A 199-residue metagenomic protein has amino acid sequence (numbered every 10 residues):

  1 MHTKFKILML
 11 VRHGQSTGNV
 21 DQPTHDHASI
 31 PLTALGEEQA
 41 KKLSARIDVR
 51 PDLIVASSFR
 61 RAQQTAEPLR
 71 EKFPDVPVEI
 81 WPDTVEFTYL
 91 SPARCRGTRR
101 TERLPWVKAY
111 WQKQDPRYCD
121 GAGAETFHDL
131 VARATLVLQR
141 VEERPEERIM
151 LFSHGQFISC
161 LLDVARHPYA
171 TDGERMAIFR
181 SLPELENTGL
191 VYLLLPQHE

Functional and structural regions predicted by a protein language model:
M1-I7, D75, E86-T101, D163-E199: Acidic, low-complexity terminal tails and accessory targeting/binding regions of phosphate-metabolizing enzymes
T3-E79: Active-site-proximal alpha-helix that buttresses catalytic centers in soluble enzyme cores
G14, S57-F59, D83, A134 (+1 more regions): Short, well-ordered beta-to-alpha junction loops that form the rim of enzyme active sites and present histidine/acidic
T17, R61-Q63, E86-T88, F157-S159: Short, active-site-adjacent cap segments at secondary-structure transitions
I30-P31, R70-R133: Phosphate-handling substructures
K41-A45, V131, T135-E142: Generic structural signal for well-ordered alpha-helical scaffold segments
I47-R50, V141-E147: Glycine-rich phosphate-binding loop signature in dinucleotide/nucleotide-binding domains
P68, C160-V164: Active-site signature of alpha/beta-hydrolase-fold catalytic machinery across serine- and Asp/Cys-nucleophile hydrolases
